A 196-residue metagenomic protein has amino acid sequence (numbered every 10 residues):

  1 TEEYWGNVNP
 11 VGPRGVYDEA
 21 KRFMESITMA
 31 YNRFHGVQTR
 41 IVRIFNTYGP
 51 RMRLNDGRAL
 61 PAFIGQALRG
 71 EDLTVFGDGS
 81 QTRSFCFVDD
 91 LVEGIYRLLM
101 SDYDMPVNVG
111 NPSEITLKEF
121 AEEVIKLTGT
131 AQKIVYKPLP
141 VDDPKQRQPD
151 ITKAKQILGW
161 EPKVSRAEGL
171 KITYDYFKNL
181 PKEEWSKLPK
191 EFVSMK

Functional and structural regions predicted by a protein language model:
T1, N46, A67-K196: C-terminal substrate-binding subdomain of Rossmann-fold SDR/epimerase-dehydratase oxidoreductases
T1-I41, N55-D56: Catalytic helix-loop patch of NAD(P)-dependent Rossmann-fold dehydrogenases
N7-V8, I64-G65, L99: Short secondary-structure boundary/capping segments
R22-M29, I64, V92-E93, K118: Conserved active-site helix of classical SDR/Rossmann-fold NAD(P)-dependent CH-OH oxidoreductases
P50-R51: Short beta-loop-alpha junction of Rossmann-like oxidoreductase domains
L54-A62: A glycine/serine/threonine-rich, flexible loop-to-helix segment that serves as the NAD(P) cofactor-binding "lid"
